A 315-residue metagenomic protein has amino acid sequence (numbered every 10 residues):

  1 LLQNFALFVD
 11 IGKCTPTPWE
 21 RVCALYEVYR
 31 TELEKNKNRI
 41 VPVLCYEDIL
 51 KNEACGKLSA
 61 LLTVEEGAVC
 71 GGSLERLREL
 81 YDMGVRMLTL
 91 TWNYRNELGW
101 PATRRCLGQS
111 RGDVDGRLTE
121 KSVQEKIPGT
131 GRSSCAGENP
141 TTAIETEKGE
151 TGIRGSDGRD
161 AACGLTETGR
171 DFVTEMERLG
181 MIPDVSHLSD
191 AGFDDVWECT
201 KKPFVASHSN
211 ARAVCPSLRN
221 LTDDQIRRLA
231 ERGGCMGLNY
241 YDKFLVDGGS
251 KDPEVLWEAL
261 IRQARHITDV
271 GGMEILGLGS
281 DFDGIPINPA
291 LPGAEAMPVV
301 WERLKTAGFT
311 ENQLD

Functional and structural regions predicted by a protein language model:
L1-K121, E125-I127, R132-A162, P216-L278 (+1 more regions): N-terminal hydrophobic targeting/anchoring segments and the immediately downstream early-domain regions of hydrolases
L98-R104, D190-W197: Active-site-adjacent beta->alpha loops and helix N-cap segments on the catalytic face of soluble alpha/beta enzymes
R159-M176: Active-site glycine-rich loop that binds ribose-phosphate moieties when present
L165-T168, V196, Q225: Interfacial loop-to-helix transition and helix-capping segments at the boundaries of transmembrane helices
I182-H187: Catalytic beta/alpha-barrel core
D190-A191, A211-A213, D242-L245: Short, catalytically relevant binding-site loops at active-site mouths
P203-S209: Short hydrophobic/aromatic-enriched beta-strand-loop microsegments
